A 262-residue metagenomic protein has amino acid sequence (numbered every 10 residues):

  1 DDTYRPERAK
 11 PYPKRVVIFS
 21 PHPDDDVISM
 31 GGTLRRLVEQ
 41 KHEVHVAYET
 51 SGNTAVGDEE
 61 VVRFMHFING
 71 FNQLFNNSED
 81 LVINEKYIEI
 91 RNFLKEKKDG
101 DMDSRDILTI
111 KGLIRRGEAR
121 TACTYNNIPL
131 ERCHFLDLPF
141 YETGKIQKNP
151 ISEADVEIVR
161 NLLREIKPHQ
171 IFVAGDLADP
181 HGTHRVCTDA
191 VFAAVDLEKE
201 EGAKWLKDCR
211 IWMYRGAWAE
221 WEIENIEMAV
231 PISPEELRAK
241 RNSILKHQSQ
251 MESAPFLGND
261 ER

Functional and structural regions predicted by a protein language model:
D1-V17, R36-E39, Y48-E49, N53-D80 (+1 more regions): Metal-dependent de-N-acetylase/amidase catalytic core
P21-V38: Di-metal (Zn2+ and/or Mg2+/Mn2+) metal-binding site signature of metallo-dependent hydrolases with the MBL/beta-CASP
H42: Short phosphate-binding/catalytic loops that engage adenosine nucleotides
H45: Conserved beta-strand positions in the Rossmann-like core of class I SAM-dependent methyltransferases
N76-L94: Glycine-rich active-site loop/strand segments that organize a redox cofactor
